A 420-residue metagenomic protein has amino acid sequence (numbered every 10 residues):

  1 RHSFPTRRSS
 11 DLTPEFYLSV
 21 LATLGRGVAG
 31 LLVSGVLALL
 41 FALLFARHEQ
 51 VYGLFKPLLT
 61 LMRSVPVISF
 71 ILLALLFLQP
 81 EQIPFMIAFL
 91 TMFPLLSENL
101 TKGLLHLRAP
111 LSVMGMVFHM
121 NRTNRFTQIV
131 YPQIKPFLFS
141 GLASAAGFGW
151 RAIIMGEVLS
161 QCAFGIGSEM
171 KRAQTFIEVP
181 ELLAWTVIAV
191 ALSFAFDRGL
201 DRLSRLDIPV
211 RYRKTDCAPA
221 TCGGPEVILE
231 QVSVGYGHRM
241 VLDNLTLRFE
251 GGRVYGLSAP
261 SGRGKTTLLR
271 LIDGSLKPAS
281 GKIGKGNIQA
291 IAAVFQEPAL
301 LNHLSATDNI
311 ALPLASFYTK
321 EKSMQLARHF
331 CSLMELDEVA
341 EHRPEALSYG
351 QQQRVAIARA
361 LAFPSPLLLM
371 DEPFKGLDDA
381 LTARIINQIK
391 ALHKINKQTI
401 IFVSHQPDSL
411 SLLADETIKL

Functional and structural regions predicted by a protein language model:
H2-S9: Short, small-residue-biased leader/transition segments that mark boundaries at the very start of proteins
M86, L90, T123-G156, A189 (+1 more regions): Transmembrane alpha-helices
S258-P260: The feature captures the beta-strand-to-loop junction immediately N-terminal to the Walker
D273: Helix-to-loop junction immediately C-terminal to a conserved catalytic motif
K322-V339: Conserved ABC ATPase "signature" region
R343-L347, Q351: Conserved ABC ATPase signature
L368-E372: Catalytic Walker B motif of ABC-type/P-loop ATPase nucleotide-binding domains
